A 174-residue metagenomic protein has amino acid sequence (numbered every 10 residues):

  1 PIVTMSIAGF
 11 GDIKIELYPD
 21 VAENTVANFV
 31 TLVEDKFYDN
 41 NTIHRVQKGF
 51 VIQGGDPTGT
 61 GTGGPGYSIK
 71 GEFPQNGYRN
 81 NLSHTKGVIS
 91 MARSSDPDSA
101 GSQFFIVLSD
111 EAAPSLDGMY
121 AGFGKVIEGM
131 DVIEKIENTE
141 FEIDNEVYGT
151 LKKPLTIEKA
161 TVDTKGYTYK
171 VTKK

Functional and structural regions predicted by a protein language model:
P1-K174: Cyclophilin-like peptidyl-prolyl cis-trans isomerases
